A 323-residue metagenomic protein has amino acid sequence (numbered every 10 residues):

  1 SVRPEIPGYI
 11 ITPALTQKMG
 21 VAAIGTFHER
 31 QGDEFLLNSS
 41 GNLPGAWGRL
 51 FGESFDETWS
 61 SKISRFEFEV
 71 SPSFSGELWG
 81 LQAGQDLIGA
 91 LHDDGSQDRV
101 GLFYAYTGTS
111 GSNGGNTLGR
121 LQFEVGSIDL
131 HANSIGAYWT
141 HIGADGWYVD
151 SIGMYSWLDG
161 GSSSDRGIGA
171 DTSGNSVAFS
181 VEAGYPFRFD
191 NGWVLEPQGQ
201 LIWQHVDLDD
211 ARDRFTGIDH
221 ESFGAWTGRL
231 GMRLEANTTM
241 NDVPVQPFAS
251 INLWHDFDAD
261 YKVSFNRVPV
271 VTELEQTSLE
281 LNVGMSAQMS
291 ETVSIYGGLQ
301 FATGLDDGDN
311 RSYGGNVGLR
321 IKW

Functional and structural regions predicted by a protein language model:
V2-P44: Outer-membrane beta-barrel biogenesis signature
E5, I10-I11, S40-W323: Membrane translocator/pore-forming domains, dominated by Gram-negative outer-membrane beta-barrels
